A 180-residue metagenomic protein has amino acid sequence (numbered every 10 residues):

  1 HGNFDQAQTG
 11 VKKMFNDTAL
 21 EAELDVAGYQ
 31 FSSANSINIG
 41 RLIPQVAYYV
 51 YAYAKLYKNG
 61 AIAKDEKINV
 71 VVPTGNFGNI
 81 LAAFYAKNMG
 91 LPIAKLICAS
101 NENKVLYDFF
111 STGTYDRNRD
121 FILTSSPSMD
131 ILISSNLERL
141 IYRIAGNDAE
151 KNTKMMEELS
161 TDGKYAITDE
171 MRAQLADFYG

Functional and structural regions predicted by a protein language model:
H1-G180: PLP-dependent amino-acid enzyme catalytic core
